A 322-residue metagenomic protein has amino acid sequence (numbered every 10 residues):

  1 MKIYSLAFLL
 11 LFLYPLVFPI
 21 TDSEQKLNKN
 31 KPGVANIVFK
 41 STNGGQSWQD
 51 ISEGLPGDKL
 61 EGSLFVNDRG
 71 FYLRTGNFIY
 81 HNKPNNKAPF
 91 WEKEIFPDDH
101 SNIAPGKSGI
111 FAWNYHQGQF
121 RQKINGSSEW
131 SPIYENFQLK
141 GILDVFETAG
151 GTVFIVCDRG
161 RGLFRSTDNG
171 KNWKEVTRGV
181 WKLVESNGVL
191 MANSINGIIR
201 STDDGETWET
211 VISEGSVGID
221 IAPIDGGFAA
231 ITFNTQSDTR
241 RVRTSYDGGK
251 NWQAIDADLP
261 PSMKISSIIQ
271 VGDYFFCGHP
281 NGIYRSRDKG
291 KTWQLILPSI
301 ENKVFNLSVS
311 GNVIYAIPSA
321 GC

Functional and structural regions predicted by a protein language model:
Y4-C322: Extracellular glycan-interacting surfaces
